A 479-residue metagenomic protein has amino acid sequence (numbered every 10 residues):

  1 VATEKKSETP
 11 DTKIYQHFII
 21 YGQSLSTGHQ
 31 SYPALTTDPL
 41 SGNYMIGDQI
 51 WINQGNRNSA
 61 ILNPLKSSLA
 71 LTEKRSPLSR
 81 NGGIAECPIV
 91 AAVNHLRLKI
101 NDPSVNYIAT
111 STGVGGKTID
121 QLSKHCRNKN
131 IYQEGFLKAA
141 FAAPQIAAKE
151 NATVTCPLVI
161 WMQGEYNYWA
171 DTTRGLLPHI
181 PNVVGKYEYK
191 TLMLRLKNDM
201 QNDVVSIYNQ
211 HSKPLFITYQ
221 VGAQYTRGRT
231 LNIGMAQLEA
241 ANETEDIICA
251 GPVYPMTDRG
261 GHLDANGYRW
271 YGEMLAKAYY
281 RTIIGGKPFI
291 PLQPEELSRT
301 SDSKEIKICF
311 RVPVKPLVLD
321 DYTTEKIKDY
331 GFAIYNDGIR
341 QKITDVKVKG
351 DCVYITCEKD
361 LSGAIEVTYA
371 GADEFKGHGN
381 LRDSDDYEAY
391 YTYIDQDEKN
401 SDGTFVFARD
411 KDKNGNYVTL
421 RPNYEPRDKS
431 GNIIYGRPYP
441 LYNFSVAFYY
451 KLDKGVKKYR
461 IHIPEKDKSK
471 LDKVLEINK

Functional and structural regions predicted by a protein language model:
E4-K479: Cell-envelope and extracellular/periplasmic
